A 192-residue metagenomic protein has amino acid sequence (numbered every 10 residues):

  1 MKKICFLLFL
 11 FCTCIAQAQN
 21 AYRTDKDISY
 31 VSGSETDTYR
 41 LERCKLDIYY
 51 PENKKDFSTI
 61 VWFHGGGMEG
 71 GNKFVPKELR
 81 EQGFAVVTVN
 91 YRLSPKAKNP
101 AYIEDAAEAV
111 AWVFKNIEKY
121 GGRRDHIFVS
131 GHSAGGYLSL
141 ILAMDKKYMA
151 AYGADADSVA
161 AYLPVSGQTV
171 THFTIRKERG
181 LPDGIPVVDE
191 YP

Functional and structural regions predicted by a protein language model:
M1-A21: Bacterial Sec-dependent N-terminal signal peptides
Q19-P192: Alpha/beta-hydrolase superfamily serine-hydrolase fold, recognizing
